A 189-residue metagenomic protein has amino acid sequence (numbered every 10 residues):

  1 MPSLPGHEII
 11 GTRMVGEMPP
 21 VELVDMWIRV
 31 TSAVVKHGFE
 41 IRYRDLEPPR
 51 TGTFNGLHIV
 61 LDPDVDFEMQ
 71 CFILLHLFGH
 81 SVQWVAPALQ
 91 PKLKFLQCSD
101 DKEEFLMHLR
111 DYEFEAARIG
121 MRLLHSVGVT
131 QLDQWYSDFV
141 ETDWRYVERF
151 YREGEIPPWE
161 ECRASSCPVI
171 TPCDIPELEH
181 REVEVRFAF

Functional and structural regions predicted by a protein language model:
M1-S3, F189: N-terminal secretory targeting signals
E8-Q70, F78-V85, L89-Q90: Active-site scaffold of zinc-dependent metalloenzymes
R50-T53, L89-K92, M107, H180-A188: Anionic, Ser/Thr-rich low-complexity intrinsically disordered regions
D66-M69, M121-F189: Long, well-structured alpha-helical subdomains associated with metal-dependent extracellular/ecto-lumenal hydrolases
W84-R118: Post-HEXXH active-site segment of zinc metalloproteases
